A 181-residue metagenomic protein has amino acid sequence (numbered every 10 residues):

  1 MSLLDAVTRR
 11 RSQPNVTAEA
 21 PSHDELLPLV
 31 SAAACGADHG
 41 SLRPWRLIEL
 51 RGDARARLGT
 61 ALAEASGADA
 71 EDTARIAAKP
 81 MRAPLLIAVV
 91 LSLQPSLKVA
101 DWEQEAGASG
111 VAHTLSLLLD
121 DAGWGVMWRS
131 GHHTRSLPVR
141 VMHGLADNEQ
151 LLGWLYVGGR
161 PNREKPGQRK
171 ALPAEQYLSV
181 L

Functional and structural regions predicted by a protein language model:
M1-A83, V180-L181: N-terminal amphipathic, basic helical "cap/leader" segment at the start of enzyme domains
D5-A6, L151-L181: C-terminal helix-cap and adjacent tail motif
A33, I87, L93-M142: Small-aliphatic-rich amphipathic alpha-helix that forms the alpha element of a beta-alpha
G52-R57, E64, L93-P95, L137 (+1 more regions): Short, charged/polar surface micro-motifs in flexible loops or helix N-caps
L85, A122, L151-G153: Generic beta-strand structural signal
V139-L152: Short, electropositive alpha-helical surface patch
